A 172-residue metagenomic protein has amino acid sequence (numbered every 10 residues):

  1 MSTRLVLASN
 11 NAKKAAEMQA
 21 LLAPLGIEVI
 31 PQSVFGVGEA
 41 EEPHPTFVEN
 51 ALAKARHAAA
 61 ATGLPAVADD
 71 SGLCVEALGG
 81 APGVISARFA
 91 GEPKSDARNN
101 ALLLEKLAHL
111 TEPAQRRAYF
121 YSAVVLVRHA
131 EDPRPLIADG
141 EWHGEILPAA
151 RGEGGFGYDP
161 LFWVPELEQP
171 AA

Functional and structural regions predicted by a protein language model:
S2-V6, A12-A172: Anionic-ligand binding patches
